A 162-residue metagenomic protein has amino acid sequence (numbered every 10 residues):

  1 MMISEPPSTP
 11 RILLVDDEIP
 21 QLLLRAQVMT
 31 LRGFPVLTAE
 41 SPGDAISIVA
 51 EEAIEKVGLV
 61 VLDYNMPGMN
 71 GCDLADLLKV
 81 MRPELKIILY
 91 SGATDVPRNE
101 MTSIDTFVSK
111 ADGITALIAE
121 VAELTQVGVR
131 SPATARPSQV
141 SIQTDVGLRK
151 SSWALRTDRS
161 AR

Functional and structural regions predicted by a protein language model:
M1-R11, A50, I54-K56, G113-R162: Non-catalytic signal-transmission and effector/linker regions of two-component phosphorelay proteins
D16: Conserved acidic carboxylate
I19-L37: Two-component/phosphorelay signaling modules centered on CheY-like receiver
T38-L59: Acidic, metal-coordinating helix/loop segments flanking the phosphotransfer/catalytic sites of two-component signaling
D63: Active-site residues of response regulator receiver
M66: Receiver (REC) domain active-site loop signature in two-component systems and cognate sites in sensor histidine kinases
